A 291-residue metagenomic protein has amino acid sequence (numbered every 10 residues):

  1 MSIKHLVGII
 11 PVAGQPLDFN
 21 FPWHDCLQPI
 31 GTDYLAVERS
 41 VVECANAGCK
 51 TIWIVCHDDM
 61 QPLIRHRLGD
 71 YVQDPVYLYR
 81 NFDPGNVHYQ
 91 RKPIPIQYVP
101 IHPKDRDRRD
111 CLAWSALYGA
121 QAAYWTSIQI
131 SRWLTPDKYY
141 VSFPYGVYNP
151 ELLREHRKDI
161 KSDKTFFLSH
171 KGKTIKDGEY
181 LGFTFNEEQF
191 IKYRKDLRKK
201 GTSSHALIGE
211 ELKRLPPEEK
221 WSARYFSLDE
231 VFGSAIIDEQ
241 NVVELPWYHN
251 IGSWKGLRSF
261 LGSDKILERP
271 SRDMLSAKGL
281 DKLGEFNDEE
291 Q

Functional and structural regions predicted by a protein language model:
M1-Q28, Y34, R39, A45-I52 (+1 more regions): N-terminal nucleotide-binding beta1-loop-alpha1 segment
P11-A13, H57, P144: Cofactor-binding loop segments of dinucleotide-utilizing enzymes, especially the Rossmann-like FAD- and NAD(P)+-binding
D18, M60-H66: Short, charged/polar "capping" segments at the starts of alpha-helices and the immediately preceding loops
D33, C56-M60: Residues in the short beta-alpha loop(s) of Rossmann-like NAD(P)-binding domains
T51-H57, L168-H170: Short internal beta-strands
I64-V76, E155-H156: Short, aromatic/basic amphipathic alpha-helical patches
D74, N81-K199: Conserved beta-loop-beta/alpha segment of the NTase-like Rossmann-fold superfamily that binds/positions NTPs
S131-W133, Y148-I160, G172-E290: Catalytic-core segments of class I nucleotidyltransferases/pyrophosphorylases that form NMP-activated intermediates
